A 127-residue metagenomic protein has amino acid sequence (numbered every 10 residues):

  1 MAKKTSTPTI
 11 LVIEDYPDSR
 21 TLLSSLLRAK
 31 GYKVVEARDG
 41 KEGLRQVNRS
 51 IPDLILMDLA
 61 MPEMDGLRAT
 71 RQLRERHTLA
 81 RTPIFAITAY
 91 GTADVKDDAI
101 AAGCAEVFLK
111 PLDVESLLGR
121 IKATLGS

Functional and structural regions predicted by a protein language model:
M1-L11, E115-S127: Non-catalytic signal-transmission and effector/linker regions of two-component phosphorelay proteins
E14: Conserved acidic carboxylate
T21-A29: Charged docking surfaces used in two-component/phosphorelay signaling
G31-R38, Q46: Short hydrophobic/Thr-rich beta-strand motif most characteristic of the beta2 strand and flanking loop of CheY-like
S50-L56: Active-site beta3 strand of CheY-like receiver
M61: Receiver (REC) domain active-site loop signature in two-component systems and cognate sites in sensor histidine kinases
